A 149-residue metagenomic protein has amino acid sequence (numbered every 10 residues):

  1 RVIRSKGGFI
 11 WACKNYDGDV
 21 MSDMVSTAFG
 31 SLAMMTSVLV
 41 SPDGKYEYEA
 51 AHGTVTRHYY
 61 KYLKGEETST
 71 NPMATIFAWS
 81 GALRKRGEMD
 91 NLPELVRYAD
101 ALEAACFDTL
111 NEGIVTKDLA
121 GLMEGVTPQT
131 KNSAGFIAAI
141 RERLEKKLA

Functional and structural regions predicted by a protein language model:
R1-R4, M24-M35, T130-R143, A149: Hydrophobic transmembrane alpha-helix bundles
V2-A101, D108-T109: Glycine-rich phosphate/nucleotide-binding loop
K64-T70, K85-A149: Internal helix-turn-beta structural module
